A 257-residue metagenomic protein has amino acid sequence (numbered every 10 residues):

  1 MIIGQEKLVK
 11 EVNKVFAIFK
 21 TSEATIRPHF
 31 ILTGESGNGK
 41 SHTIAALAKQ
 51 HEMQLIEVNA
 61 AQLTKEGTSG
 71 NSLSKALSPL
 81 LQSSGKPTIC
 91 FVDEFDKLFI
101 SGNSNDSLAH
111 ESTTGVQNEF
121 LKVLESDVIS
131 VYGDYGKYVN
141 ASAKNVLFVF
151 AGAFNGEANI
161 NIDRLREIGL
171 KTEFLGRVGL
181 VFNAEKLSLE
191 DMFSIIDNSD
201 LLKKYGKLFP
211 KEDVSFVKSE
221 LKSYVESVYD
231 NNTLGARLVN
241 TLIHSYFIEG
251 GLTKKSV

Functional and structural regions predicted by a protein language model:
M1-H29, V239: Pre-Walker A (pre-P-loop) alpha-helix and adjacent loop at the N terminus of AAA/AAA+ ATPase modules, a conserved
I2-I3, S36, A61-S72, G102-T114 (+1 more regions): Flexible beta-alpha connector loops of hexameric P-loop NTPases
I18-R27, S126-V139, K254-S256: Active-site phosphate-binding and catalytic loops of NTP-dependent enzymes
P28-V58: Walker A/P-loop
H42-A46, S78-Q82, D96-I100, N105-S194 (+1 more regions): Canonical AAA+ ATPase core
L55-G85: Short glycine-rich substrate-engagement loop in P-loop NTPases that contacts/grips substrate
I56, C90-D93: Hydrophobic positions in the central parallel beta-sheet of the AAA+
V178-S256: Conserved AAA+ ATPase small/helical "lid" subdomain
